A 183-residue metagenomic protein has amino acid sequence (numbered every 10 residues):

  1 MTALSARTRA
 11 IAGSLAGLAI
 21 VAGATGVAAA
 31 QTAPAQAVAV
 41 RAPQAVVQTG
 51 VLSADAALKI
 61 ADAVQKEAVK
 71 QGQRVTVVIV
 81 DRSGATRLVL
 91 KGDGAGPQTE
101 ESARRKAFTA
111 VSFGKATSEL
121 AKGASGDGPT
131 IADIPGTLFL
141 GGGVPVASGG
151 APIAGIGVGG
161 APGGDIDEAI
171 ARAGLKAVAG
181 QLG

Functional and structural regions predicted by a protein language model:
A3-S14: Bacterial N-terminal signal peptides that target proteins for export
S5-A6, I20-V21, A29: Polar low-complexity intrinsically disordered regions
G13, G23-G183: Flexible, solvent-exposed loop/hinge segments and secondary-structure transition points
